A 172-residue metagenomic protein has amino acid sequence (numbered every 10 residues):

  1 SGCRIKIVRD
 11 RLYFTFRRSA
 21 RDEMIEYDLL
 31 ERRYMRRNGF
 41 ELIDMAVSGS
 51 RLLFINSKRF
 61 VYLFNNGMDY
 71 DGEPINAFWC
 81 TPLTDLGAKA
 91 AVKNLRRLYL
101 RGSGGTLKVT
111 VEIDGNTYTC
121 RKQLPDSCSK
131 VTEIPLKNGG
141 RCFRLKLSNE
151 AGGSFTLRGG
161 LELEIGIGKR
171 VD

Functional and structural regions predicted by a protein language model:
S1-D172: Beta-sheet repeat architectures centered on beta-propellers
